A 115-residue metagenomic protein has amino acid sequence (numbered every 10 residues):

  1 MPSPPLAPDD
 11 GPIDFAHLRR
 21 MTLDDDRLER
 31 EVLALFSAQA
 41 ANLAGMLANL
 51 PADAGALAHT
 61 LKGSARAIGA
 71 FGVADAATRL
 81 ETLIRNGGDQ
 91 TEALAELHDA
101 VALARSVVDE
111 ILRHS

Functional and structural regions predicted by a protein language model:
M1-A16: N-terminal leader/targeting helix
M1-P5, V108, S115: C-terminal compact regulatory domains
P8-G11, F36, V73: Generic alpha-helical segment signature
I13-T60, A67, Q90-L112: Long, amphipathic alpha-helical coiled-coil segments characteristic of histidine-phosphotransfer scaffolds
A52-A58, A65-R85: Short, well-ordered alpha-helical segments that carry or flank key catalytic/ligand-binding motifs at enzyme/regulatory
